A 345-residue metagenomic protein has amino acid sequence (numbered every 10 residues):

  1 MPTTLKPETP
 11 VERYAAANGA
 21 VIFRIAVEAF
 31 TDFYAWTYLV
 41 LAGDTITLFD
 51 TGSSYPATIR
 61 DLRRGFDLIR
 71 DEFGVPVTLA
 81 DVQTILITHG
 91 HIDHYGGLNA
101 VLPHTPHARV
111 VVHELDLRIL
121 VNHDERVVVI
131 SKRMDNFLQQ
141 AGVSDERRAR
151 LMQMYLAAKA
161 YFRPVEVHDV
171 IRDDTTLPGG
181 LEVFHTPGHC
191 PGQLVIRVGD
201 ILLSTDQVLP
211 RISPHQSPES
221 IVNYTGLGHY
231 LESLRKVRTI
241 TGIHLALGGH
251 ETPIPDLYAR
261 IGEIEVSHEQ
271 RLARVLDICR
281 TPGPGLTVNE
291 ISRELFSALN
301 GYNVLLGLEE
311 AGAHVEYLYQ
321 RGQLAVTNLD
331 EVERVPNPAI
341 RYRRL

Functional and structural regions predicted by a protein language model:
M1-P2, A273-L345: C-terminal regulatory/interaction regions
E12-F73, V195-P210: Conserved beta-strand hairpin/beta-sheet module of binuclear metal-dependent hydrolase folds, prominently
A16, R24, L39-V40, V170-V198 (+1 more regions): Core dinuclear metal-dependent hydrolase active-site scaffold
W36, T58-L62, G97, R260 (+1 more regions): Residues at alpha-helix caps and immediate loop-helix transition turns in enzyme cores, especially N- and C-cap
V40, D50, H89, V101 (+9 more regions): Divalent metal-coordination and catalytic microenvironments
T47-F49, L86, V110, L203-S204 (+1 more regions): Residue-level marker for buried hydrophobic side chains located in beta-strands that build the well-ordered beta-sheet
S53-P56, R60, A157-Y161, E182-E269: Metallo-beta-lactamase
A57-D61, G65-I171: Active-site HxH/HxHxD metal-binding segment of metal-dependent hydrolases
